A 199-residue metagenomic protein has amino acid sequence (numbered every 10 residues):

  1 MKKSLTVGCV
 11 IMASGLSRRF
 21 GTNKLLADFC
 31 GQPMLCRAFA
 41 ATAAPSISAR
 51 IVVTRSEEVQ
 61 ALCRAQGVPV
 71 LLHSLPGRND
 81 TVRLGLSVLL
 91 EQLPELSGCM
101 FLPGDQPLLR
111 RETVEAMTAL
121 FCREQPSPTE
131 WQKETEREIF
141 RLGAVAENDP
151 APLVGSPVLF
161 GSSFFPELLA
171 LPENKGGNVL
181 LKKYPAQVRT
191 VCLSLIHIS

Functional and structural regions predicted by a protein language model:
K3-E57: N-terminal glycine-rich phosphate-binding loop and ensuing alpha1 helix
S46, Q66-G67, Y184: Short, structured coil segments at secondary-structure junctions
E58-R64: Acidic helix N-cap motif at the loop->helix transition within catalytic regions of sugar-transfer enzymes
L71-P76, V191-C192: Short beta->alpha connector loops at strand-helix junctions that form conserved, small/polar/Pro-enriched
L75-A170: Conserved beta-loop-beta/alpha segment of the NTase-like Rossmann-fold superfamily that binds/positions NTPs
G176-G177: Core catalytic alpha/beta fold that binds nucleotide/phospho-ligands
K183-C192: Catalytic donor-sugar/metal-binding loop of nucleotide-sugar-dependent glycosyltransferases
I196-I198: Conserved small/polar residues in nucleotide/adenosyl-binding loops
